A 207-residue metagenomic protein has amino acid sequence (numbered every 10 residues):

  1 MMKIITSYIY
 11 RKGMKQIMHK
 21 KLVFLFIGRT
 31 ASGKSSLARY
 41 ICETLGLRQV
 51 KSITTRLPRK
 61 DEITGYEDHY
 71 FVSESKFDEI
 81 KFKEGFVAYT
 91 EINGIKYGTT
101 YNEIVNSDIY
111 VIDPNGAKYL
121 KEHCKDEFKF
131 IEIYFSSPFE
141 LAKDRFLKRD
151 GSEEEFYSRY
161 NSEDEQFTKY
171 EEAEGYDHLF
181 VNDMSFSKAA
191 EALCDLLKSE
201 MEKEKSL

Functional and structural regions predicted by a protein language model:
F26: Hydrophobic anchor at the beta1->P-loop junction of P-loop NTPases
R29: P-loop (Walker A) phosphate-binding loop of NTP-binding proteins
S32: ATP-binding Walker
S35: Walker A/P-loop
T54-G116: ATP-dependent small-molecule kinase phosphotransfer cores that center on conserved nucleotide phosphate-binding segments
I109-D113, E127-L147: Conserved phosphate-donor/acceptor-positioning beta-strand/loop module used by diverse small-molecule
G151-D195, L207: Small-molecule kinase domains that catalyze NTP-dependent phosphoryl transfer to phosphate-bearing small molecules
